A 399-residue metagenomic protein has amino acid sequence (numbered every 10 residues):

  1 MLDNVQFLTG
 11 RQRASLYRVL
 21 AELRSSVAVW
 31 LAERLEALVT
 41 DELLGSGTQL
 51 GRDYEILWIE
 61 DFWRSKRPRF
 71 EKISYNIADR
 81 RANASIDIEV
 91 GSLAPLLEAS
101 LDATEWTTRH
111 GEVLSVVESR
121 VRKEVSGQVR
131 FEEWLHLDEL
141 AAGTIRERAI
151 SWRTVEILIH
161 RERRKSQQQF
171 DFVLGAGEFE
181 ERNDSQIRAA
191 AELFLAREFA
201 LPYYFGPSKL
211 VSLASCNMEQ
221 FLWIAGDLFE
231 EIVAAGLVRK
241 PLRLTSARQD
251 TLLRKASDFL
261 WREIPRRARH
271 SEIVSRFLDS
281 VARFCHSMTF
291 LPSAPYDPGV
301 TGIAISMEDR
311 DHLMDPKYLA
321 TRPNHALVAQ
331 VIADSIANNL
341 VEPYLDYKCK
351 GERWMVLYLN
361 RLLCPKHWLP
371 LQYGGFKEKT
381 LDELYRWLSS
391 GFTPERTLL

Functional and structural regions predicted by a protein language model:
M1-G10: Conserved P-loop NTPase "ATPase switch" module shared by AAA+ and STAND
T9-Y203, P207, L242-F277: The catalytic "switch" region of P-loop NTPases
S15-A28, E33-L38, W223-G236, K350-Y358: Amphipathic alpha-helical scaffolding segments
L43-L44, G226, Y347: Short coil/turn segments at secondary-structure boundaries
A103-H110, A234-L252, S306-M314, M355-W368: Eukaryote-specific, cytoplasm-facing alpha-helical/coiled-coil scaffolding segments in long proteins
R197, L201-S215, E230, L319-R322 (+1 more regions): Short, solvent-exposed segments of well-ordered alpha helices
A214-A225: The conserved phosphate-sensing helix
R266-L399: Terminal-proximal interaction/regulatory segments of ATP-powered molecular machines
